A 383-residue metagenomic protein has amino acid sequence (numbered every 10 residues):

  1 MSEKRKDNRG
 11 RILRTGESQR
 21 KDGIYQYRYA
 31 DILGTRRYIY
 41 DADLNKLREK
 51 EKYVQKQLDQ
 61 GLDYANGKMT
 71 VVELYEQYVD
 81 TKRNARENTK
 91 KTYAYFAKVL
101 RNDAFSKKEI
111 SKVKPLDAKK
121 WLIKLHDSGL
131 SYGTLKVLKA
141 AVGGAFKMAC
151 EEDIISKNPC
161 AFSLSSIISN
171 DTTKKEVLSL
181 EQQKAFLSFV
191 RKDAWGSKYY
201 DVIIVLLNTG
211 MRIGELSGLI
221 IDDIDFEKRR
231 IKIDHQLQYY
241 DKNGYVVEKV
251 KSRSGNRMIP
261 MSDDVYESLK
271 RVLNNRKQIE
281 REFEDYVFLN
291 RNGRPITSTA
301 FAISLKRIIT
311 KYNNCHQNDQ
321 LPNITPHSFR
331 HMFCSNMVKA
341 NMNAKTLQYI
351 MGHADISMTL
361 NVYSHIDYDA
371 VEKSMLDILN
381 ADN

Functional and structural regions predicted by a protein language model:
M1-M69, E73-D80, K98, K120 (+2 more regions): Basic/aromatic DNA-contact patch characteristic of tyrosine site-specific recombinases
G23, K136, E151, I155 (+5 more regions): Basic, Lys/Arg- and aromatic-enriched nucleic-acid-binding interface segment
D31, Y38-D43, V79-I154, T172 (+3 more regions): N-terminal core-binding DNA-recognition domain of tyrosine site-specific recombinases/integrases
H126, A140, L206-N208, V338-K339: Short amphipathic helical patch at the helix-1/turn junction of helix-turn-helix
Y132, S188-Y199, T209, I259 (+4 more regions): Short, basic (Lys/Arg/His-rich) helix/loop patches that form interaction surfaces in the mid-to-C-terminal regions
S169, V177, L237, M351-L376: Catalytic-site neighborhood detector that most strongly recognizes the C-terminal catalytic loop/helix of tyrosine
F186, K242-E248, A340, N361 (+1 more regions): DNA/chromatin major-groove-contacting recognition/catalytic segments
L219-N274, D285: Conserved tyrosine-mediated DNA breakage-rejoining catalytic core shared by Y-recombinases
